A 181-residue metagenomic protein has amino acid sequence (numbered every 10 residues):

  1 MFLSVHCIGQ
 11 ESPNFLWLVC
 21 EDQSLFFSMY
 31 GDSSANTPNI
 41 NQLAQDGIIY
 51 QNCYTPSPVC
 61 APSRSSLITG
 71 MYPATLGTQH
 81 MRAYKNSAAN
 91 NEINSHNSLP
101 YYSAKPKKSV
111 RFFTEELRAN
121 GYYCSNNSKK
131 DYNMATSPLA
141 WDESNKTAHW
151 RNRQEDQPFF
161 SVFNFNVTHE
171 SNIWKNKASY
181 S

Functional and structural regions predicted by a protein language model:
M1-H6: Sec-dependent N-terminal signal peptides
C7-S181: Formylglycine-dependent sulfatase
